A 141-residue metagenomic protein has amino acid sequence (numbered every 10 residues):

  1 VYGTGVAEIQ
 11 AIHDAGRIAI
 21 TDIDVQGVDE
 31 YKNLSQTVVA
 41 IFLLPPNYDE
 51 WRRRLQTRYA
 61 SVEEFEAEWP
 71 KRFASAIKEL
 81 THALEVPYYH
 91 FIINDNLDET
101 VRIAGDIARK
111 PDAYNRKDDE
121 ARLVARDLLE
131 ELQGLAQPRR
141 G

Functional and structural regions predicted by a protein language model:
V1-T21, V25-D29: ATP-dependent small-molecule kinase phosphotransfer cores that center on conserved nucleotide phosphate-binding segments
Y2, I18, R52-Q56, E64 (+1 more regions): Long, hydrophilic "mature protein body" segments
G3-V6, V25-V28, P45-Y48, E66-I77 (+1 more regions): Amphipathic alpha-helical transducer elements in NTP-driven molecular machines
Q10-D14, K32-Q36, H82-E85: Conserved catalytic network of the ASCE P-loop NTPase/AAA+ motor domain
A19-D24, N33-T57, I93-N94: Conserved phosphate-donor/acceptor-positioning beta-strand/loop module used by diverse small-molecule
V28-Y31, R58, K78-H82: Conserved C-terminal guanine-recognition region of P-loop GTPase G domains, centered on the G4
E30, E50, I103: Phosphate- and divalent-cation-binding pockets in alpha/beta enzyme and binding domains that engage nucleotide-derived
V62-K110, R116-G141: Small-molecule kinase domains that catalyze NTP-dependent phosphoryl transfer to phosphate-bearing small molecules
